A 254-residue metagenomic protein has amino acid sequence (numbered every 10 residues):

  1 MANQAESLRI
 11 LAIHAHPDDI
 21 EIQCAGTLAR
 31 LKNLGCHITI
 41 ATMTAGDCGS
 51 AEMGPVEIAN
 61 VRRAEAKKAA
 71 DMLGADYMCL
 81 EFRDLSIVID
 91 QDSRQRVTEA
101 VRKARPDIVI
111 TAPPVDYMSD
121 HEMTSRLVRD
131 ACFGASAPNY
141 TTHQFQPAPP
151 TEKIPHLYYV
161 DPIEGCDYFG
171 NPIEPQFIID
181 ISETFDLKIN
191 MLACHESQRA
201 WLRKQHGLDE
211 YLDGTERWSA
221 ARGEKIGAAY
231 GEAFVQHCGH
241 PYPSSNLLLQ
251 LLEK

Functional and structural regions predicted by a protein language model:
M1-A104, V235, L247-L251: Active-site rim/loop-helix segments in enzyme catalytic domains that contact anionic ligands
M1-I13, D90-K254: Metal-dependent de-N-acetylase/amidase catalytic core
